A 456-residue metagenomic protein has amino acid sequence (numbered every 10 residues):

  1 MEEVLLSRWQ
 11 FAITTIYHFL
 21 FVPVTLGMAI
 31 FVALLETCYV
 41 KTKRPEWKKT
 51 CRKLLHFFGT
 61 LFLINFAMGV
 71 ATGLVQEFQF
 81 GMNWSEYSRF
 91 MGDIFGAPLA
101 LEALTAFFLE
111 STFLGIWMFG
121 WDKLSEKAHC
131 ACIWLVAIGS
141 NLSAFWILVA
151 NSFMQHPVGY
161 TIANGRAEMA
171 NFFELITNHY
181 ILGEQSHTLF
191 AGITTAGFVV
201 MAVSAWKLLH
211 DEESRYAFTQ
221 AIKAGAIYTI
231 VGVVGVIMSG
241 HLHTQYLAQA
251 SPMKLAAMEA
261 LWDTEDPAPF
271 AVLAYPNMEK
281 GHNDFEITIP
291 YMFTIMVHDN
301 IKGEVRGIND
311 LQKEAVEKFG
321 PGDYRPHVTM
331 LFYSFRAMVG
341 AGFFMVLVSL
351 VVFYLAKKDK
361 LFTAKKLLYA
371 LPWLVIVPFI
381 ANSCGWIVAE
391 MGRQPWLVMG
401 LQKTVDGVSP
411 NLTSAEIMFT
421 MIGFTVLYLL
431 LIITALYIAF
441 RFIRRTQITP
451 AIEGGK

Functional and structural regions predicted by a protein language model:
M1-K456: Polytopic transmembrane helical bundles with strong interfacial aromatic enrichment
